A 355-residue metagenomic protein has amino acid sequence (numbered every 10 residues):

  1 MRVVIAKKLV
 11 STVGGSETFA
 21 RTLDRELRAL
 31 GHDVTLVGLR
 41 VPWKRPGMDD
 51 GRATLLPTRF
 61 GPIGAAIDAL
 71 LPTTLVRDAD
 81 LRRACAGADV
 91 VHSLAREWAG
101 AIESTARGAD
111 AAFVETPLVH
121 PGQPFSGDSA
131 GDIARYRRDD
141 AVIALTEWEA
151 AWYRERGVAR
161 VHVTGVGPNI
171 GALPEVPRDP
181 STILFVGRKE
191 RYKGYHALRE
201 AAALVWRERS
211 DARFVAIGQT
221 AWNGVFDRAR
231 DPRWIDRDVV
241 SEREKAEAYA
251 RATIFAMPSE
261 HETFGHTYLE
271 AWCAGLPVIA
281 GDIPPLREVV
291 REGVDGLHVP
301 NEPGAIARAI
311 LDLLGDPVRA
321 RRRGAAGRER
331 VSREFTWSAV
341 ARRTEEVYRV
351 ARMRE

Functional and structural regions predicted by a protein language model:
K7-V13, D24-L71, T220: N-terminal strand-loop element at the rim of the active site of nucleotide-sugar-dependent glycosyltransferases
S93-A99, P117: Short His-centered aromatic/hydrophobic patch
V114, L118, G122, D132-L173: Donor nucleotide-sugar binding/catalytic pocket of nucleotide-sugar-dependent glycosyltransferases
I143, E175-K193, R199-A203, V215: Conserved donor-binding/catalytic core segment of Leloir-type glycosyltransferases
G224-E244: Nucleotide-activated donor-binding/catalytic signature segment of Leloir-type glycosyltransferases, i.e., the conserved
E260: Aromatic "clamp/platform" in nucleotide-sugar-dependent glycosyltransferases that forms part of the donor/acceptor
P277-A280, V290: Short hydrophobic beta-strand element within catalytic cores of glycosyltransferases and related nucleotide-activated
E292-G293, L297-G304, D312-P317: Conserved acidic donor-binding segment of nucleotide-sugar-dependent glycosyltransferases
